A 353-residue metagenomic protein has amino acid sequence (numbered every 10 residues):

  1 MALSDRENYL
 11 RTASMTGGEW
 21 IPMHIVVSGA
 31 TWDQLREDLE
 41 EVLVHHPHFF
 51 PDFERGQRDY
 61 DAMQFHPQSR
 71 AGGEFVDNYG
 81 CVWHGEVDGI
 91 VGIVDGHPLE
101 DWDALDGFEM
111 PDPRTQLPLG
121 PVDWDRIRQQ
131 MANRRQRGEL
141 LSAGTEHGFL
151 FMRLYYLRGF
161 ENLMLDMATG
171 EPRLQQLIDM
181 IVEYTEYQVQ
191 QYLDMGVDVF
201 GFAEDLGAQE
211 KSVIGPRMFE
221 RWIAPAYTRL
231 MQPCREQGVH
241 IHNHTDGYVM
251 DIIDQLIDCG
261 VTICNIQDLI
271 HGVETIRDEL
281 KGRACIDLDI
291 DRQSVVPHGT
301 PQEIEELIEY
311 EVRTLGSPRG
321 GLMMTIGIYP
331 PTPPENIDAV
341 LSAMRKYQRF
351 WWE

Functional and structural regions predicted by a protein language model:
M1-D33, V76, G85, M110-E353: Active-site loop segments of alpha/beta catalytic cores
W32, D59, G92-D95, L99 (+1 more regions): Polar low-complexity intrinsically disordered regions enriched in Ser/Thr and small residues
W32-Q68: Segments that shape or occlude catalytic/ligand-binding pockets
F65-L117, Q136-L140: A contiguous, low-structure linker/loop signature
